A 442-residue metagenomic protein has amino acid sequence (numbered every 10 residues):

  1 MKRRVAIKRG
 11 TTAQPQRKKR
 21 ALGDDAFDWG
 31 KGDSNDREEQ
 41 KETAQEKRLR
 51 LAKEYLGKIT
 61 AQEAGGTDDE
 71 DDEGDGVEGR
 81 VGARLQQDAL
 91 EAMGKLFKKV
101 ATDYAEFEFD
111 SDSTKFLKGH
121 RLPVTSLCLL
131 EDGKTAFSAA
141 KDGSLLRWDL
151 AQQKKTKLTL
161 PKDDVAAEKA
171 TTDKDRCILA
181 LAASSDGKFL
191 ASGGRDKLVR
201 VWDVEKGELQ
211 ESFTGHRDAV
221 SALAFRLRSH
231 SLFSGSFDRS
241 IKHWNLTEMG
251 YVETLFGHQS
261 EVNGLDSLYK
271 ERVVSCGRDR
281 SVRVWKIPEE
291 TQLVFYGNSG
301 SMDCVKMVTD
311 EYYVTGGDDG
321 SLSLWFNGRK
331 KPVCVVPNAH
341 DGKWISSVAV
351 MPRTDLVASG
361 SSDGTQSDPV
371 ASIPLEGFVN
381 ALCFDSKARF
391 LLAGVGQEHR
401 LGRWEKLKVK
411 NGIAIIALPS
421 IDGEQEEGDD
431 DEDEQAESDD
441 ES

Functional and structural regions predicted by a protein language model:
M1-L122, W404-V409, A417, Q425-S442: Intrinsically disordered terminal extensions that flank WD40 beta-propeller domains in eukaryotic WD-repeat scaffold
D112-T114, T156-L158, E208-E211, G250-E253 (+4 more regions): A structural motif specific to WD40 beta-propellers
L117-V124, L160-I178, T214-V220, F256-V262 (+5 more regions): WD40/WD-repeat beta-propeller blade N-cap
C128-G133, L181-G187, G193, L223-H230 (+5 more regions): Loop/turn segments within WD40 beta-propeller blades
G133-F137, G187-A191, R200, L209-E211 (+8 more regions): Structural hallmark of WD40 beta-propellers
A139-D142, G193-D196, G235-D238, C276-D279 (+3 more regions): Conserved strand-to-loop turn within each blade of WD40 beta-propeller repeats
L145-D149, V199-D203, L223, I241-N245 (+5 more regions): WD40-repeat beta-propellers
V284-A414: Structured C-terminal portions of repeat-based eukaryotic scaffold domains
